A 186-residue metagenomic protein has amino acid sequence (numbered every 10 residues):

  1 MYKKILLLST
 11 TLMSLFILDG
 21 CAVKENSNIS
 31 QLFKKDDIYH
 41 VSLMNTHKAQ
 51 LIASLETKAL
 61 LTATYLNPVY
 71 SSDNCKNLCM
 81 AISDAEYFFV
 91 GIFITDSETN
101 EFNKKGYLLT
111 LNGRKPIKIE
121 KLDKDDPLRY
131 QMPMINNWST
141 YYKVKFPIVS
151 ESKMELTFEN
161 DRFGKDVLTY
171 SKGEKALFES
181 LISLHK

Functional and structural regions predicted by a protein language model:
M1-C21: Sec-dependent bacterial lipoprotein signal peptides
C21-K186: Conserved functional micro-motifs across diverse proteins
